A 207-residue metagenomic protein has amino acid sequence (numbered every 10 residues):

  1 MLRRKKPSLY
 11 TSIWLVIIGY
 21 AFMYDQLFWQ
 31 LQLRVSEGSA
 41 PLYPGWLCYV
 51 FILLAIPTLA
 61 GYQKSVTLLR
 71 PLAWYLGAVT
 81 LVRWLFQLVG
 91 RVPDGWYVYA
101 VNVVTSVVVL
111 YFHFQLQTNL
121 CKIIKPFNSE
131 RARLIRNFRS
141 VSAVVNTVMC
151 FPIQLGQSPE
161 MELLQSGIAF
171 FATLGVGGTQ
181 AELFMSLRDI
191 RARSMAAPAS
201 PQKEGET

Functional and structural regions predicted by a protein language model:
M1-A55: N-terminal topogenic module of multi-pass integral membrane proteins
K5-W14, Q63-Y75, L134-R139: Membrane-interfacial loop-to-transmembrane alpha-helix junctions, especially the N-terminal start
Y24-V35, W84-W96, C150-M161: Juxtamembrane "helix-exit" motif on the non-cytosolic side of transmembrane helices
E37-L42, P93-T105, M161-F170: Non-cytosolic membrane-interface motifs at loop->transmembrane helix junctions
P44-L72, A78, W84-Q87, F112-P126 (+1 more regions): Internal transmembrane alpha-helix with an interfacial aromatic "cap," most often the third helix
L76-H113: C-terminal halves and exits of single transmembrane alpha-helices
A78-V79, V108-F114, R133-G156, A172-V176: Hydrophobic alpha-helical membrane segments
T118-M149, L187-E206: Membrane-helix boundary/juxtamembrane motif in polytopic membrane proteins
